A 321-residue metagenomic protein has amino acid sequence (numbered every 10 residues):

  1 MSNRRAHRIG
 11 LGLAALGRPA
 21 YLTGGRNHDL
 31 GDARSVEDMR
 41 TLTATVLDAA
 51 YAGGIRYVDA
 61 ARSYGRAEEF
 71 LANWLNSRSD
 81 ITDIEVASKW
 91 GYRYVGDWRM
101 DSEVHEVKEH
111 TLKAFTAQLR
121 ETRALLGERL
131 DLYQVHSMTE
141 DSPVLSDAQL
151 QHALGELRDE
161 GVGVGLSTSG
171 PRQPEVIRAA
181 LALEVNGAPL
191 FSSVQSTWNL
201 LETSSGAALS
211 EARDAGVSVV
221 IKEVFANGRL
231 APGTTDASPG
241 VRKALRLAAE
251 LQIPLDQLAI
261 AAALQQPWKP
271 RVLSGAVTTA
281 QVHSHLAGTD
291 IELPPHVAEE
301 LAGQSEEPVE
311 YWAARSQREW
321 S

Functional and structural regions predicted by a protein language model:
M1-E85, K89: N-terminal binding-site loop/beta-alpha segment at the start of enzyme catalytic domains that lines or forms
R5-I9, G54-Y57, D80-I84, G127-D131 (+4 more regions): Short, well-ordered coil/turn segments that N-cap beta-strands
G17-T23, Y94-R99, R229-A231: Short acidic/His/Gly/Ser-rich catalytic and metal-binding motifs that mark active-site loops of diverse hydrolases
Y21-T41, M100-T116, S142: Active-site mouth loops of central-metabolism enzymes
S35-A49, K108-L125, R172-E184: Short, acidic/polar
I81-L112: Structural motif corresponding to the early beta-alpha repeats
E121-P143: Active-site groove signature of glycoside hydrolases
S137-S321: Beta/alpha (TIM)-barrel catalytic core signal, keyed to glycine-rich beta->alpha loops juxtaposed to Asp/Glu that bind
